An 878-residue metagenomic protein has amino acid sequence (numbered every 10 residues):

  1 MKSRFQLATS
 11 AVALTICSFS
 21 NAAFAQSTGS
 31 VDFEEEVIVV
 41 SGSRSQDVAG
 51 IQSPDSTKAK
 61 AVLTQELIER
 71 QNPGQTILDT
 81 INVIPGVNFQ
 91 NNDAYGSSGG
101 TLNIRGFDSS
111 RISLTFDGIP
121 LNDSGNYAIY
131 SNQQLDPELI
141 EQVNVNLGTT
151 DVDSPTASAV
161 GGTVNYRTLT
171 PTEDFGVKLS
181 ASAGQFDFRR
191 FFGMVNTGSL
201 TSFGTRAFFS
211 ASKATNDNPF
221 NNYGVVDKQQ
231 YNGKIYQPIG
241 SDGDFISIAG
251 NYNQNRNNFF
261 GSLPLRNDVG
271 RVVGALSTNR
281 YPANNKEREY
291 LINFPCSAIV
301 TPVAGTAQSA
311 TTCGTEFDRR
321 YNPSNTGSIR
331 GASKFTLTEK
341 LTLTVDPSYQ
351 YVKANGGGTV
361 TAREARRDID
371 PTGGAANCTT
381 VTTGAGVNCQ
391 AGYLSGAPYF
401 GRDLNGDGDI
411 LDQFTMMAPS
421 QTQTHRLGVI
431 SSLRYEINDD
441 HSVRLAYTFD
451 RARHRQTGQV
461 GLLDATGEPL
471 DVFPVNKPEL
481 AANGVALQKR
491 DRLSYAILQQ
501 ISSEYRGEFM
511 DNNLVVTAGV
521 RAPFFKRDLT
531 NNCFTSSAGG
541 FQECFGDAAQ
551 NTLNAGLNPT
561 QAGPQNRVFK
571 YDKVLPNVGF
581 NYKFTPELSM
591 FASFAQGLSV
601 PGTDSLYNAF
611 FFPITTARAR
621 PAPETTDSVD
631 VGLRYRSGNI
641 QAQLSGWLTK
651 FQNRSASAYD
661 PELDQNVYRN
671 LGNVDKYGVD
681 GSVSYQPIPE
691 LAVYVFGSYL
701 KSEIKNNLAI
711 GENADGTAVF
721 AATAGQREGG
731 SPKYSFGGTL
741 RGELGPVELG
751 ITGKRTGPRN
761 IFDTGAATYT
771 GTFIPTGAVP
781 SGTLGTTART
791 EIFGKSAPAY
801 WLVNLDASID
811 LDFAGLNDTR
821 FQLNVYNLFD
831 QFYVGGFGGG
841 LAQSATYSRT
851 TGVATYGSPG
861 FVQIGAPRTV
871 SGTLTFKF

Functional and structural regions predicted by a protein language model:
E34-N72, T101, V143-V145: N-terminal periplasmic "start-of-domain" segments of outer-membrane beta-barrel proteins
Q52, T76-P120, E141, G148: Extracytoplasmic beta-strand/coil segments of soluble accessory domains associated with Gram-negative outer-membrane
D123-G125, I129, E138-Q142, L147 (+5 more regions): Outer-membrane beta-barrel translocator/receptor signature
S182-R190, K213-S241, F245, N257-F260 (+10 more regions): Outer-membrane beta-barrel proteins
Y236-P238, G243-R330, N355-T422, E468-S494 (+1 more regions): Acidic/polar loop-and-plug regions of large Gram-negative outer-membrane beta-barrel proteins
T422-R426, I430, R434-G461, A465-P478 (+5 more regions): Structural signature of Gram-negative outer-membrane beta-barrels, strongest in the C-terminal barrel of TonB-dependent
D511, Q641, G646-K650, R669-Y769 (+1 more regions): Gram-negative outer-membrane beta-barrel transporters
K754-T770, I809-F878: C-terminal beta-signal and adjacent terminal beta-strands/loops of Gram-negative outer-membrane beta-barrel proteins
